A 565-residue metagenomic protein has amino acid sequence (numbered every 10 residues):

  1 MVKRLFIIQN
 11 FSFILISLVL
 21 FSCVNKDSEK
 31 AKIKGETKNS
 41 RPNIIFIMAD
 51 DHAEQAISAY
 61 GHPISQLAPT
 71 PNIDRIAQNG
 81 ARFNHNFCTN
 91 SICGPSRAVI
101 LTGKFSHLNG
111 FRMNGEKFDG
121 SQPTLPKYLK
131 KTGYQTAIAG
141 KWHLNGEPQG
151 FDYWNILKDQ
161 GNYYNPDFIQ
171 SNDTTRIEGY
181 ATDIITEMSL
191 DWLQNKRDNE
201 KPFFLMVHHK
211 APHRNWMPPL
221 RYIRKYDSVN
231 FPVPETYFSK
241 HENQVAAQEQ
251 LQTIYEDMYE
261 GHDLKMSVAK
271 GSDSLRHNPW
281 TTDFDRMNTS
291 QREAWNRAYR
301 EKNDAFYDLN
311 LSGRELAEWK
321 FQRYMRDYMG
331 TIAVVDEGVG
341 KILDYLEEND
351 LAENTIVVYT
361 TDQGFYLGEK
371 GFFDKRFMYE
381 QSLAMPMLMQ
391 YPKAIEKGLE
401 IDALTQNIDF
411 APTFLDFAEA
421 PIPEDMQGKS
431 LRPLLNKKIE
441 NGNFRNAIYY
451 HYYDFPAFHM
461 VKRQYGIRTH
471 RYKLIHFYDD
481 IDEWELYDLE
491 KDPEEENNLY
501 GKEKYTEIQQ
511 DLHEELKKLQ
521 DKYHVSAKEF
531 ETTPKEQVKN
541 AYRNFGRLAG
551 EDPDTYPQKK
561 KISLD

Functional and structural regions predicted by a protein language model:
M1-N39: Bacterial Sec-dependent N-terminal signal peptides
N10, L15-S17, N288, P534 (+1 more regions): Prokaryotic Sec-type signal peptides and long signal-anchor helices with extended Leu/Ile/Val-rich h-regions
C23-Y478, D482-W484, P493-E514, K518-D521 (+1 more regions): Formylglycine-dependent sulfatase
E490: Residues forming the ATP-binding cleft of Hanks-type serine/threonine protein kinase domains
K518, K522, P534-Q537: C-terminal extensions
K528-Y542: Short, charged, surface-exposed hinge/linker loops at domain edges that act as mobile lids or interdomain connectors
